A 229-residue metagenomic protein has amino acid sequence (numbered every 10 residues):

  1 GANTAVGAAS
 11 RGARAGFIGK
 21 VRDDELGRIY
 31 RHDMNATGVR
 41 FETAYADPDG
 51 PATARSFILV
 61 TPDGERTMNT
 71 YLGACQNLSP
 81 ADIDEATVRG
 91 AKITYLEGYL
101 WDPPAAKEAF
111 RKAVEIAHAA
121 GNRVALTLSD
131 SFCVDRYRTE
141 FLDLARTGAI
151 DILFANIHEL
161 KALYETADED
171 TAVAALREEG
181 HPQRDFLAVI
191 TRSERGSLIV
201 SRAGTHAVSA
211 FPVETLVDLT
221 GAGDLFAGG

Functional and structural regions predicted by a protein language model:
G1-I18, G228: Active-site alpha-helical elements of protease catalytic centers
A9, N35, E115-A119: Anion (oxyanion) recognition and catalysis
S10-L96: Conserved N-terminal subdomain of the carbohydrate kinase-like
A15, F41, V124-A125, A188: Hydrophobic beta-strand scaffold residues
G38-R40, R138-A162: Structural recognition of alpha->loop->beta junctions
D82, E108, V134-R146: Distinct, well-ordered alpha-helical segments
Y99, S129-S131, H158-L160, S193: Active-site beta-loop-alpha junctions enriched in small/polar residues
E115-A119, T139, E165-G229: Conserved phosphate-binding/catalytic region of the ribokinase-like
